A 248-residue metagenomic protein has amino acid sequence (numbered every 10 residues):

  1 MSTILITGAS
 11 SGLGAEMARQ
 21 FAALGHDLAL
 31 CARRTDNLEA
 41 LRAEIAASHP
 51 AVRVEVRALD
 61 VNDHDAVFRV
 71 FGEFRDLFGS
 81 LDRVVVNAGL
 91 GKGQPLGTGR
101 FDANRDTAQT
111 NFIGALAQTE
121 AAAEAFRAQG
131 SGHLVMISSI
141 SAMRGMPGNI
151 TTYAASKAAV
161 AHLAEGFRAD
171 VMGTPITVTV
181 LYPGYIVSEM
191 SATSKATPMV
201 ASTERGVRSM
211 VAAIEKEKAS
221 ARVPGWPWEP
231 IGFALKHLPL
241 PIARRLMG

Functional and structural regions predicted by a protein language model:
S10-S11: Conserved glycine-rich cofactor-binding loop
L24-L41: Conserved glycine-rich Rossmann-like NAD(P)H-binding loop of the short-chain dehydrogenase/reductase
A58-R69, F101: The beta1-alpha1 cofactor-binding region of Rossmann-like NAD(H)/NADP(H)-dependent oxidoreductases
P95-A108: Substrate-binding pocket helix/loop in short-chain dehydrogenase/reductase
T119, S156: Active-site helix of classical SDR
S139: Residue(s) in the substrate-gating loop at a strand-loop-helix junction that position the organic substrate next
V180, K195-F233: C-terminal helical subdomain
